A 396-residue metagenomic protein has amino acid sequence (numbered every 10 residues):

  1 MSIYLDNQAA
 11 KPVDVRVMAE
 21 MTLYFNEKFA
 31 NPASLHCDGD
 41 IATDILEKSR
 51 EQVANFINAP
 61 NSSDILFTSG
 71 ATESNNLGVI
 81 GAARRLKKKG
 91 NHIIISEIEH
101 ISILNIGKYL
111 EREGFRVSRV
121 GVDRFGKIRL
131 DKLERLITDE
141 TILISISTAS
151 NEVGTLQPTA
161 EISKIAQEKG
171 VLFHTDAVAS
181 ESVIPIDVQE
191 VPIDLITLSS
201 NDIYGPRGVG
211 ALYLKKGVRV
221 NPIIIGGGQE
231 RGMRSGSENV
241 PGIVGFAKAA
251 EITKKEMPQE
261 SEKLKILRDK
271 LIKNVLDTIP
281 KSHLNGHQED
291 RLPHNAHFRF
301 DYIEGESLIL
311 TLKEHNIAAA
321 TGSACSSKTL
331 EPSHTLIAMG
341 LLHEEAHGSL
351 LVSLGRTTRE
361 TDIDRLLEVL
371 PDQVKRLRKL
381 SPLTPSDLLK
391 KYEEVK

Functional and structural regions predicted by a protein language model:
M1-K396: Pyridoxal 5′-phosphate
